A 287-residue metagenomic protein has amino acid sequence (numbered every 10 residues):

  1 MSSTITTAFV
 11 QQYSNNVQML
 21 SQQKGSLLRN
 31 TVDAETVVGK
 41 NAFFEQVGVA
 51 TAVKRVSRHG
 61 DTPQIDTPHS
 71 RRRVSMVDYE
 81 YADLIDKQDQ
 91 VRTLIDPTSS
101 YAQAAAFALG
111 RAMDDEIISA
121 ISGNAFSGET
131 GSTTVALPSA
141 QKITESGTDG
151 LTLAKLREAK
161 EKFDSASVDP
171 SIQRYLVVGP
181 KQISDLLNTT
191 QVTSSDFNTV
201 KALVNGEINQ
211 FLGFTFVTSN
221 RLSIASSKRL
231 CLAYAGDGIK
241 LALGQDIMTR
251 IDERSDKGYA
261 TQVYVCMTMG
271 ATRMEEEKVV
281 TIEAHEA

Functional and structural regions predicted by a protein language model:
S2-R29, D33-V53, G60-D61, T67-S75 (+4 more regions): Sequence/fold signature of self-assembling virion shell proteins
S57-T62, A105: Short, polar loop/linker segments at the starts of domains and inter-domain junctions
E80-I85, L137: Glycine-rich, often proline-containing surface loops adjacent to acidic residues and nearby aromatics that form
D89-K162, E283-A287: Alpha-helical scaffold segments that mediate packing/assembly in large oligomeric complexes
G123, K181-D185, L222-I224: Short, catalytically relevant binding-site loops at active-site mouths
E129-K201: Extended, solvent-exposed, turn-rich assembly/linker loops in the middle of proteins
